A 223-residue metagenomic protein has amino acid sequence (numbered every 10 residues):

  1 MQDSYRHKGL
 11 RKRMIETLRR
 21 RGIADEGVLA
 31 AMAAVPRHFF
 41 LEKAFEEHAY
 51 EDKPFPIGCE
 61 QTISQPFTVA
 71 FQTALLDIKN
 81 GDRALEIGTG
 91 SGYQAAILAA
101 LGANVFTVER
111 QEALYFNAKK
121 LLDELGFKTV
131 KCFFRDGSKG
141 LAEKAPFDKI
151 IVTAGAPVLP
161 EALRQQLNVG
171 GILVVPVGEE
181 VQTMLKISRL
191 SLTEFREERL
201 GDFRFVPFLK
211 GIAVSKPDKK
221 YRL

Functional and structural regions predicted by a protein language model:
M1-L85, Y93-I97, L101, L114-N117 (+2 more regions): Class I SAM-dependent transferase core
D77-R196, L223: Conserved nucleotide-cofactor-binding alpha/beta core module
K210-L223: Short, surface-exposed secondary-structure junctions/capping segments
